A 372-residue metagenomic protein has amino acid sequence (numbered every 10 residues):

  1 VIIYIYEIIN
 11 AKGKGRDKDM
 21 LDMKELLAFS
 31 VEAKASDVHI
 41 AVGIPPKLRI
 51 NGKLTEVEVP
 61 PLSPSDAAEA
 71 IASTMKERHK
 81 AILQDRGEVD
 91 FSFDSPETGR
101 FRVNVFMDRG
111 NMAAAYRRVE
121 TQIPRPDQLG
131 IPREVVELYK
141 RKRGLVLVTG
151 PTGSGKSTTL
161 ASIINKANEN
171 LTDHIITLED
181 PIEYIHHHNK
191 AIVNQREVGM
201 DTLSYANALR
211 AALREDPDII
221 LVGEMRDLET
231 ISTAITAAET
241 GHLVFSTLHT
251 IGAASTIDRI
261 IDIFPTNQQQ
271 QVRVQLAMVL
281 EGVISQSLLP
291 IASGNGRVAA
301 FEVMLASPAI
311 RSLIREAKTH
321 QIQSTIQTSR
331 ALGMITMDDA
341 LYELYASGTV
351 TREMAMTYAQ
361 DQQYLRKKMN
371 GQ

Functional and structural regions predicted by a protein language model:
I2-I3: Extreme N-terminal basic, low-complexity initiation segments that serve as generic localization/processing leaders
K12, R16-Q372: Short, flexible helix-loop junctions that flank or precede catalytic/ligand sites
